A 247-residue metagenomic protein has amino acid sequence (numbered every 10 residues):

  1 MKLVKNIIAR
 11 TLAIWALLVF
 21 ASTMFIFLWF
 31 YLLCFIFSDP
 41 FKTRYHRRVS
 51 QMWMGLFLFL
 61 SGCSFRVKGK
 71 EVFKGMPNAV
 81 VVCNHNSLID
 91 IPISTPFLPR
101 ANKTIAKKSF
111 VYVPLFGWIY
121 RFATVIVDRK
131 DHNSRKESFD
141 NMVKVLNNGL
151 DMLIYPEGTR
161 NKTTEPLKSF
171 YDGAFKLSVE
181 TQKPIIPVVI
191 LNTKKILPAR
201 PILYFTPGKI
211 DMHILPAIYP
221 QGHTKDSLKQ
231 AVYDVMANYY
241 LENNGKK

Functional and structural regions predicted by a protein language model:
M1-F35, R48, V72-K74, S227-K247: Membrane-interfacial terminal anchoring regions of lipid-handling membrane enzymes
L3-I7, K136-K247: Non-catalytic C-terminal accessory region of glycerolipid acyltransferases and related lyso-lipid remodeling enzymes
M24, L28-Q51, F59-L60, G75-H132: Catalytic core of membrane glycerolipid acyltransferases/transacylases, capturing the structured, soluble-facing
G55-F65: Transmembrane alpha-helices and immediately adjacent membrane-cytoplasm interface residues in multi-pass integral
F65-V67, M212: Generic structural signal for residues in well-ordered beta-strands
V67, V125-D128, P220: Short acidic-hydrophobic, aromatic-tinged amphipathic segments that line or gate anion-handling sites
V67, V80-V82, I105, L153-Y155 (+1 more regions): Structural motif
E71-G75, Y204-F205: A short beta-turn/loop motif at secondary-structure boundaries
